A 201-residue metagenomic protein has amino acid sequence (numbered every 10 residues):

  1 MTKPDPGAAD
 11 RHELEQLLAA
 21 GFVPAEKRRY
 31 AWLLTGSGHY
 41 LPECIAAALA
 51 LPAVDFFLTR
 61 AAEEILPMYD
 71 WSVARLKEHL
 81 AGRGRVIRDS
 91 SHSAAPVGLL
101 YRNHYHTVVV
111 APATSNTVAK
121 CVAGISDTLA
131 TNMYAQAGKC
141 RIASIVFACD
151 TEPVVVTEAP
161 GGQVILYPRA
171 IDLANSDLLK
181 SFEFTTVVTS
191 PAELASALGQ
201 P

Functional and structural regions predicted by a protein language model:
T2-P201: A cross-family phosphate/adenosyl-ligand binding-site feature
